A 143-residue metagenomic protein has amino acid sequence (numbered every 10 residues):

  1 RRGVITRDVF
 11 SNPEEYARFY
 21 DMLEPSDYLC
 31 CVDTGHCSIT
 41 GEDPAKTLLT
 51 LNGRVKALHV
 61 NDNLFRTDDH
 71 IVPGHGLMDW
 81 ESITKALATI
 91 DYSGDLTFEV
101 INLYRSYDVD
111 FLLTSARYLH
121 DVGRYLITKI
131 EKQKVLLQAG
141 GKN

Functional and structural regions predicted by a protein language model:
R1-R7, Y104: Active-site-proximal beta-alpha loop/turn segments in soluble metabolic enzymes
F10-V32, C37-N143: Histidine-acidic metal/acid-base catalytic patches
